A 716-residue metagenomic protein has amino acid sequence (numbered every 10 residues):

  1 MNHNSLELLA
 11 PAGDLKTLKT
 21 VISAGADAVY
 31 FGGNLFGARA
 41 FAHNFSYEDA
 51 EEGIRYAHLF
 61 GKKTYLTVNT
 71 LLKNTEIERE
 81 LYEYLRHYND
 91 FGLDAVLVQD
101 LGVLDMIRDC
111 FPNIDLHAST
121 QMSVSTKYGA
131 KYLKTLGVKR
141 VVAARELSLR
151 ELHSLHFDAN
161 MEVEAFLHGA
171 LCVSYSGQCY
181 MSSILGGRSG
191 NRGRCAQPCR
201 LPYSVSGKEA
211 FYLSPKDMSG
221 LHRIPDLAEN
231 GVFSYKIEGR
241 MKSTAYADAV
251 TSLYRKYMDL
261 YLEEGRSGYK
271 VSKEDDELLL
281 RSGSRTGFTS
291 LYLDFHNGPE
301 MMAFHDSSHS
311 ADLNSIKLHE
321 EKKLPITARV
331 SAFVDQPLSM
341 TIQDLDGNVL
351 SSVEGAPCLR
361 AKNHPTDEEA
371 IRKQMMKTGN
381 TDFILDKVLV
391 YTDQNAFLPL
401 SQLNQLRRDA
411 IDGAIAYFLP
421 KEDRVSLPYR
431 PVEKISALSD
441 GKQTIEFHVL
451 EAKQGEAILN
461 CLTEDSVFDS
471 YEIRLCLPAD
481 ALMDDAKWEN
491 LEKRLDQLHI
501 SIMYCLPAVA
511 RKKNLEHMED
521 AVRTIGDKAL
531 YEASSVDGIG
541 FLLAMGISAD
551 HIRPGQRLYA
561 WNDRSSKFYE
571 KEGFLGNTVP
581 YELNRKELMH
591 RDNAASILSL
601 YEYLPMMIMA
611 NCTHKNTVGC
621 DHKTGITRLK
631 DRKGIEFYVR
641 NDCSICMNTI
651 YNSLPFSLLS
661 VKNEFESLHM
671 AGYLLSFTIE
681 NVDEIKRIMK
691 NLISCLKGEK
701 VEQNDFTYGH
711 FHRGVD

Functional and structural regions predicted by a protein language model:
M1-A24, A28-A40, E51-I54, F60-N89 (+5 more regions): Surface-exposed amphipathic alpha-helical tracts and adjacent flexible/coil segments at the periphery of soluble enzymes
F45-A50: Glycine-rich, highly charged phosphate/nucleotide-binding loops
K127-Y128: Conserved nucleotide-cofactor-binding alpha/beta core module
